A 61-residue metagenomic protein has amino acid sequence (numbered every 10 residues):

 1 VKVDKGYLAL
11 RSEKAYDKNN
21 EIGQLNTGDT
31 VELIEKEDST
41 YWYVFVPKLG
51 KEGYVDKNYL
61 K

Functional and structural regions predicted by a protein language model:
V1-D4: A short beta-strand micro-motif
K14-N20: Short alpha-helix capping/helix-loop boundary micro-motifs
I22-N58: SH3/SH3-like beta-barrel superfamily modules
